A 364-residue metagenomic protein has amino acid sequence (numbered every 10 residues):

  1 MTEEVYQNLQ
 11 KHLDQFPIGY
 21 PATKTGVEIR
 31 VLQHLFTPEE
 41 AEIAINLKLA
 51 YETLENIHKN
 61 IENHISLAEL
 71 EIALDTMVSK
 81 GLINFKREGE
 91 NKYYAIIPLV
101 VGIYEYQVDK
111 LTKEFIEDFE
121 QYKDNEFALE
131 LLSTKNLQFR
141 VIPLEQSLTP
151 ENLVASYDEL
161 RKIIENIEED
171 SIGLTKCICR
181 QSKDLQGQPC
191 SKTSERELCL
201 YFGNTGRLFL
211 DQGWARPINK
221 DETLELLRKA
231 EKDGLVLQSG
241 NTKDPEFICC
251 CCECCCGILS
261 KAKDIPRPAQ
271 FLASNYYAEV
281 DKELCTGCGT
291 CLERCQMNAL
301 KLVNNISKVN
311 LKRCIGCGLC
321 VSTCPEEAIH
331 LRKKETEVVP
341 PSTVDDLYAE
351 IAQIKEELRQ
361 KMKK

Functional and structural regions predicted by a protein language model:
M1-I29: Long, low-complexity, charged/polar intrinsically disordered regions in eukaryotic proteins
L35-N60: Short amphipathic alpha-helical interface segments
E52, N56, N60, L82-K86 (+3 more regions): Iron-sulfur cluster-binding cysteine motifs and their immediate structural context in ferredoxin-like electron-transfer
N63-I65, Y94-I96, L235-D244, I265-G316 (+1 more regions): Ferredoxin-like iron-sulfur electron-transfer modules
N63-S79: Short amphipathic alpha-helical interaction segments
N91-A128: Short, amphipathic alpha-helical interaction segments positioned at domain boundaries
N125-Y277: Catalytic cores of enzyme domains
L311-K364: Flanking helices and flexible, charged tails adjoining ferredoxin-like Fe-S electron-transfer domains in multi-subunit
